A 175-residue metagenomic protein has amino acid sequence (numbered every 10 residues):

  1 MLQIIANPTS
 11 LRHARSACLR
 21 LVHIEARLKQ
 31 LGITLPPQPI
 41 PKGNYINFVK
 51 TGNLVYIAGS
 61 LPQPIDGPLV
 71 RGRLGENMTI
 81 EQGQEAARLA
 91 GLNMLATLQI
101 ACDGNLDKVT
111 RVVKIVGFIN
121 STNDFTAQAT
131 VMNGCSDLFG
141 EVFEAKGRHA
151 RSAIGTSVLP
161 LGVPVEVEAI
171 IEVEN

Functional and structural regions predicted by a protein language model:
L2-N175: Short, polar/acidic, helix-capping and beta-turn segments at strand->helix junctions that line the mouths
